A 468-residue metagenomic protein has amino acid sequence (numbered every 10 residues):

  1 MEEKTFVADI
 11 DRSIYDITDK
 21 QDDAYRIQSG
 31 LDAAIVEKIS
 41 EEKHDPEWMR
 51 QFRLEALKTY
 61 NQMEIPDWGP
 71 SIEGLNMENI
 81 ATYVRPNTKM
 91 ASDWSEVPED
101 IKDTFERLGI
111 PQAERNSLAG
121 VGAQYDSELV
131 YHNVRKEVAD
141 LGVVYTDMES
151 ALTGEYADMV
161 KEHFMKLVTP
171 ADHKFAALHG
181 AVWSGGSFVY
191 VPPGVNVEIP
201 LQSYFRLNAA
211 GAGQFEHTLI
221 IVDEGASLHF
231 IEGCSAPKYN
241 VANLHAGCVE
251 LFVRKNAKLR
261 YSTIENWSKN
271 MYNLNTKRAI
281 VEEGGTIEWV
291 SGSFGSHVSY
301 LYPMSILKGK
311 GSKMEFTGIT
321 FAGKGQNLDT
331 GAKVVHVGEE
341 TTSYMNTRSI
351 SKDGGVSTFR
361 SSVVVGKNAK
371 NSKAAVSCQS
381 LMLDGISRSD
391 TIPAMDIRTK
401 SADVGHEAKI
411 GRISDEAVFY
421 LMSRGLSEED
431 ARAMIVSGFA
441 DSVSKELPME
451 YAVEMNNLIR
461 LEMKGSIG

Functional and structural regions predicted by a protein language model:
E2-D19, Q28-G30, Y451-I467: Intrinsically disordered, low-complexity terminal tails
E2-F6, I10, Y25-D172, A176-A177 (+1 more regions): N-terminal amphipathic, basic helical "cap/leader" segment at the start of enzyme domains
D16-T18, D32-E37, D396-I397: Short acidic (Asp/Glu) and glycine-rich catalytic loops that position anionic groups and cofactors
W68-S71, E428, Y451: Flexible, glycine/charged-enriched surface loops at secondary-structure junctions
Y131-N133, E137-L426, A440-G468: Conserved beta-strand/loop scaffold segments within soluble protein domains that form the structured core and edges
